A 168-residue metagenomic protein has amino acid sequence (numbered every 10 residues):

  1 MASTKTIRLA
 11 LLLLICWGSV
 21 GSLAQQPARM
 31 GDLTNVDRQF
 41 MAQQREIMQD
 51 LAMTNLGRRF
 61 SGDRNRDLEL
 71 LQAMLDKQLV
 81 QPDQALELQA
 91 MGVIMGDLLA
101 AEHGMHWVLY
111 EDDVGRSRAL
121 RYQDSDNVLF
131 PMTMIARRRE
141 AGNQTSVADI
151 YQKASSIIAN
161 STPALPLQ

Functional and structural regions predicted by a protein language model:
M1-A10: Bacterial N-terminal signal peptides that target proteins for export
A10-G18: Bacterial N-terminal signal peptides
V20-A24: Sec/Tat signal peptide C-region and signal peptidase I cleavage site
Q26-A85: N-terminal low-complexity, intrinsically disordered segments
T54-R59, Q78-P82, H106, G142 (+3 more regions): Short secondary-structure junctions and interdomain/linker hinges
L75-Q78, E102-H103, R138-R139, A154: Generic structural signal for hydrophobic core residues of well-folded globular domains
Q89-R138: Amphipathic protein-protein interaction modules
R121-Q168: A recognition module on extended beta-rich or small alphabeta surfaces enriched in W/G with H and D/E
